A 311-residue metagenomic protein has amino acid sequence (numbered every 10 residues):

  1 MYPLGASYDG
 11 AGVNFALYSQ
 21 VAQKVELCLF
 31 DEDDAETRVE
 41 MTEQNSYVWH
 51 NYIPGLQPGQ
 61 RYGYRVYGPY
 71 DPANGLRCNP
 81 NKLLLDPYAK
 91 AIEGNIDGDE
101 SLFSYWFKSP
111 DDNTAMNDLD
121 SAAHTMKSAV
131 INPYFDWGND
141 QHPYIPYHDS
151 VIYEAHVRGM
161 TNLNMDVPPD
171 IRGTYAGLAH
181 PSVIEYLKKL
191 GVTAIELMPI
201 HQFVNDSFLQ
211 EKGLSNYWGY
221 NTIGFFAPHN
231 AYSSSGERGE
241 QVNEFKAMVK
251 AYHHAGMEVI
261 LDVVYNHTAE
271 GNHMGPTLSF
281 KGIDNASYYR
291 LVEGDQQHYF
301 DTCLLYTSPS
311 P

Functional and structural regions predicted by a protein language model:
M1-Y232: N-terminal structural segment of carbohydrate-active enzymes
V167-A176, S207-N243, A247-K250, N272-L305: Aromatic- and acidic-residue-enriched carbohydrate-binding clefts of CAZyme catalytic domains
E185-K188, K246-H254: Surface-exposed amphipathic alpha-helices with a cationic face
G191, G256, H267-T268: Conserved functional loop/turn residues at catalytic and ligand-binding sites
M198-N205, V263-N272, P276: Short, solvent-exposed turn/loop segments enriched in Gly/Ser/Thr/Pro and often Arg
Y252-V263: Conserved beta-strand->loop/alpha-helix structural units within folded catalytic cores of enzymes with alpha/beta
Y306-P311: Conserved small/polar residues in nucleotide/adenosyl-binding loops
